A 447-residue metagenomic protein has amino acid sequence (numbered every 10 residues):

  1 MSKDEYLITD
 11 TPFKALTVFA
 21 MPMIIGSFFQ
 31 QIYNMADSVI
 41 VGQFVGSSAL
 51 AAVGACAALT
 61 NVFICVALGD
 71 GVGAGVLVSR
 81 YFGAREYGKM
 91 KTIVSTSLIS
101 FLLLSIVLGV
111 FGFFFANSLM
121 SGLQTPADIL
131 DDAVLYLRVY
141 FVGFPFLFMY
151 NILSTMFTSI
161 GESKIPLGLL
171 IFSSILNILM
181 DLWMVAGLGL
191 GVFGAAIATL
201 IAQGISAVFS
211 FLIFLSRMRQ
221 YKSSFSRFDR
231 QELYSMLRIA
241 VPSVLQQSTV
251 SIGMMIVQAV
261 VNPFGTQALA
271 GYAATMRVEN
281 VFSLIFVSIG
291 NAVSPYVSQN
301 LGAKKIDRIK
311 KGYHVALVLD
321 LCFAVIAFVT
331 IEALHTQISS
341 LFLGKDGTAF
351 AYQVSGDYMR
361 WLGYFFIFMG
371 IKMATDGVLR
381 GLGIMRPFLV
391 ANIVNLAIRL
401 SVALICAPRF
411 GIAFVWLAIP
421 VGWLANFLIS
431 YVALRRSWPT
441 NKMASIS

Functional and structural regions predicted by a protein language model:
M1-A20, V78-G143, G187-V241, V297-Y364 (+1 more regions): Short alpha-helical transmembrane segments in multi-pass integral membrane proteins
L7-F44, A58-G73, L77, L102-G109 (+4 more regions): N-terminal transmembrane alpha-helices
V18, V41-N61, A127-D132, V192-F193 (+4 more regions): Interfacial/gating helices of multi-pass transporter permease domains
V18-D37, V139, S173, A202-S206 (+3 more regions): Transmembrane helical elements of multi-pass membrane transporters/channels
F28, I32-A51, M120-A127, W183-L190 (+5 more regions): Helix-terminus/linker motif at the lipid-water interface of multi-pass membrane proteins
L50-V110, L147-P166, G271-H335, M369-G383 (+1 more regions): Small-residue-rich hydrophobic transmembrane alpha-helices
V62-C65, N177-D181, S206-F211, V281-L284 (+3 more regions): Hydrophobic transmembrane alpha-helices of multi-pass small-molecule transporters
G71, Y140-T158, P166-S174, A195-V208 (+4 more regions): Short runs within selected transmembrane alpha-helices of multi-pass transporters and secretion channels
